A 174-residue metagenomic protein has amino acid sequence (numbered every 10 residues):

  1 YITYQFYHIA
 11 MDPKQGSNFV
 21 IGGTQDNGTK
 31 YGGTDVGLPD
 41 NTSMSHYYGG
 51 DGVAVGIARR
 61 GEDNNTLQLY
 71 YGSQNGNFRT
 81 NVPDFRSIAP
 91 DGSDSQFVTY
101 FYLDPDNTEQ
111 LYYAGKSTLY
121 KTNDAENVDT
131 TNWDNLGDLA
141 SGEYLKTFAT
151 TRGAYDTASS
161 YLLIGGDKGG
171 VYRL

Functional and structural regions predicted by a protein language model:
Y1-L174: Beta-propeller blade termini and top-face loops
